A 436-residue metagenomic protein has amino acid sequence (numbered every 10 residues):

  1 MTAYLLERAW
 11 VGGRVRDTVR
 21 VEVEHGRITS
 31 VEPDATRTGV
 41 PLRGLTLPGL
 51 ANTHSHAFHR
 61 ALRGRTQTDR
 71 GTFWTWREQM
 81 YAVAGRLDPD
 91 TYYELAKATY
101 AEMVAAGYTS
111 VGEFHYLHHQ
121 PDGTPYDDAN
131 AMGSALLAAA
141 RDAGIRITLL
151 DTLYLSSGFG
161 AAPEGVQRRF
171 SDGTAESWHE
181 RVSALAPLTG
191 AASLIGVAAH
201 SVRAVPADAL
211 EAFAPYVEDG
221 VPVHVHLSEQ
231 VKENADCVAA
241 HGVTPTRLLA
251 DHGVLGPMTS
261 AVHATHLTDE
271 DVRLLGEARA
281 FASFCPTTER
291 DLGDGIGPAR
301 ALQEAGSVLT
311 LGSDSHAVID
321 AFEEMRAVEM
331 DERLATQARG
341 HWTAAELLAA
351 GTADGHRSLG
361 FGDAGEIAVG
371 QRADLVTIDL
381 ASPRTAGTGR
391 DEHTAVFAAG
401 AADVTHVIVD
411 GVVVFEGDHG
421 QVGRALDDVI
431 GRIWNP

Functional and structural regions predicted by a protein language model:
M1-T2, R8-P48, L185: Histidine-rich, glycine-flanked metal-binding segment
M1-V19, E24, T352-P436: Active-site microenvironment of metallo-dependent hydrolases
P48-R60, P222-V231: Histidine-centered catalytic micro-motifs
A61-E94, Q120-A129, S156-E176, V231-G256 (+2 more regions): Active-site gating loops and adjacent loop-to-helix segments of metal-dependent hydrolytic enzymes
G64, V231-V243, D271-G276, G293-L302 (+2 more regions): Histidine/acidic-residue-rich catalytic or RNA/ligand-binding cores of hydrolases and nuclease-related proteins
G64-R146, S177-G190, L426-N435: Alpha-helical scaffold segments that flank or form the walls of functional sites
D122-V262: Metal-coordinating catalytic core of metallo-dependent amide/deamination hydrolases
D251-M258, R300-S382, A398-A399, I408: His/Asp/Glu-enriched, well-ordered alpha-helical/loop segment that forms or immediately abuts the divalent-metal
